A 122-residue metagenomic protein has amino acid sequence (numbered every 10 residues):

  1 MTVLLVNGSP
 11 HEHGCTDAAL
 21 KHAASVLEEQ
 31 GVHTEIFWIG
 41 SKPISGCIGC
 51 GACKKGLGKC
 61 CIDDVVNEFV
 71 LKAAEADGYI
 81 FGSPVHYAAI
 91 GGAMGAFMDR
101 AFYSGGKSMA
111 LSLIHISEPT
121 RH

Functional and structural regions predicted by a protein language model:
M1-S104: N-terminal beta1-alpha1-beta2 submodule of the flavodoxin-like/Rossmannoid cofactor-binding fold
A101-L113: Short, acidic/small-residue loops that bind anionic groups at enzyme active sites
S112-H122: Residue-level detector of conserved catalytic or cofactor/ligand-binding positions in enzyme active sites
